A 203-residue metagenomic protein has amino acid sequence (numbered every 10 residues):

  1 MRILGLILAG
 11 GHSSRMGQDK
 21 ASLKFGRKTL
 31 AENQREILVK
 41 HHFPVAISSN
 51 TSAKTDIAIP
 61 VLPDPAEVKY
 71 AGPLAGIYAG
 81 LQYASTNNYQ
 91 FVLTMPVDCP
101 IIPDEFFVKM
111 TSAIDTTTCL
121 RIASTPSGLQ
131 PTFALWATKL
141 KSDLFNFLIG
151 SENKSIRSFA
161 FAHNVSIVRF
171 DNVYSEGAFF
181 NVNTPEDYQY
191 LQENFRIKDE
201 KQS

Functional and structural regions predicted by a protein language model:
M1-N153, F161-E176, P185, Q192-D199: Nucleotide and nucleotide-moiety/phosphate-recognizing core
I156: Flexible, D/E/H-enriched segments
N181: PAPS-dependent sulfotransferase catalytic core
Q202-S203: Cationic, low-complexity basic patches in intrinsically disordered or flexible, solvent-exposed regions
